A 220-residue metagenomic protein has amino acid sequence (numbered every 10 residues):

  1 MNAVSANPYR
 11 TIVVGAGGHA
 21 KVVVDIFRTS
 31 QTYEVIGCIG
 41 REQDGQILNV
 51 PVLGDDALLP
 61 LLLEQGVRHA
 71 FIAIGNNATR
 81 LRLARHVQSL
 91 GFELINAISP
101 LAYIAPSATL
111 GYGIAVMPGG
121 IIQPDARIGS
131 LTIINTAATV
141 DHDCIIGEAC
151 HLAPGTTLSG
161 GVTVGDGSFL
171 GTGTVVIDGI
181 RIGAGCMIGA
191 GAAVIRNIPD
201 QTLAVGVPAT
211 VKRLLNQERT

Functional and structural regions predicted by a protein language model:
M1-I47, P60-L62: Hydrophobic, well-ordered beta-alpha structural blocks that scaffold small-molecule cofactor pockets
Y9-I12, V35-I36, R68-F71, L94 (+1 more regions): Short active-site oxyanion
G18-H19, A78-T79, T109, A193: Short alpha-helical
V24-I26, R82-H86, I128, P199-D200 (+1 more regions): Short amphipathic alpha-helical segments
Q31-T32, Q88-F92, R196: Short helix-capping segments at alpha-helix termini
Q43-Y103: Phosphate-bearing ligand-interacting subdomains that bind or position ATP/ADP/UDP/GDP/NAD(P) or nucleotide-linked
A97-V205, A209-K212: Structural signal for interior beta-strand "rungs" in well-ordered beta-sheet cores of soluble enzyme domains
